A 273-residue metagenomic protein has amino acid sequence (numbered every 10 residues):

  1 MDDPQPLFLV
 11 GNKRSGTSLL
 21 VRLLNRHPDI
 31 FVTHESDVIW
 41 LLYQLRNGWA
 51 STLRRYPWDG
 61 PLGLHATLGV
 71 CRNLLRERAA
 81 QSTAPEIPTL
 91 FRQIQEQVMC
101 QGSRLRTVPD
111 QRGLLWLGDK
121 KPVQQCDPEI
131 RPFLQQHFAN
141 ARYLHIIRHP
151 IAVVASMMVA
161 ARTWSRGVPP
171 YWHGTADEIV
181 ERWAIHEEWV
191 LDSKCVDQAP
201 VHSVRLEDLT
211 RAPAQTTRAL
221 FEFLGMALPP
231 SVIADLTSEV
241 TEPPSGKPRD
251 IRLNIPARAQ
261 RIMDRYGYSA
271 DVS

Functional and structural regions predicted by a protein language model:
M1-F8, K13, D29, M158-R162 (+5 more regions): PAPS-dependent sulfotransferases, especially Golgi type II membrane carbohydrate sulfotransferases
K13, H34-S36, H145-R148: Glycine-rich, histidine-containing beta strand-loop boundary motifs that form or position
R14-S15, K121-P122, H149, P248-D250: Hydrophobic alpha-helical segments, especially transmembrane helices and their immediate juxtamembrane helical caps
S18, S36, P213: Conserved glycosyltransferase catalytic-site signature
S18-I30: A conserved segment at the C-terminal end of the G1
R26, V32, V38-L41, A152-A155 (+2 more regions): Active-site micro-motifs of SAM-dependent methyltransferase domains
F31-I130, H137, R166-P170: PAPS-dependent sulfation machinery
V108-S231: PAPS-dependent sulfotransferase catalytic domain
